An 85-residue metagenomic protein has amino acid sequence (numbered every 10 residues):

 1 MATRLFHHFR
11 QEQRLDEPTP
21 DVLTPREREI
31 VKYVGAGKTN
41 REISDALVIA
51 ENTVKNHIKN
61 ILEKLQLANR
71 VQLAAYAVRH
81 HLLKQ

Functional and structural regions predicted by a protein language model:
T3, E63-Q85: Basic, Lys/Arg-enriched C-terminal extension of HTH/homeodomain DNA-binding domains
T3-A36, E42, K84: Regulatory hinge/linker segments at domain boundaries that couple sensory/effector modules to output domains
L15-D16, N60, A75-Y76: Preference for short coil/turn "hinge" residues that link or interrupt alpha-helices
R28-K32, L62, A74: Hydrophobic residues on short alpha-helical segments
G37-Q72: Recognition helix of helix-turn-helix DNA-binding domains
